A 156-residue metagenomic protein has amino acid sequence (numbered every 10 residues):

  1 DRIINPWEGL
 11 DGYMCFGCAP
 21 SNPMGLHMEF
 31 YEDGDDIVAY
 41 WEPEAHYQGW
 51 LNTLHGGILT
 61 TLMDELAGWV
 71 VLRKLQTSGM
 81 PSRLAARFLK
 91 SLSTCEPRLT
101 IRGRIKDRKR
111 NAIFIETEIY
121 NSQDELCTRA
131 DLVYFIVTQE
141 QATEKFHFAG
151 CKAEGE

Functional and structural regions predicted by a protein language model:
D1-A45, C151, E156: Non-catalytic linker/capping segments at the edges of enzyme domains
D1-P6, S93-C95, K106-E156: HotDog/MaoC-like acyl-thioester-processing domains
L26, M80-S82, L99, I113 (+1 more regions): Hydrophobic core residues within well-ordered beta-strands of beta-rich domains
V38-L62: A conserved, well-ordered hydrophobic junction motif at loop->secondary-structure transitions
A39, L84-F88, G103, T117 (+1 more regions): A structural signal for short, well-ordered beta-strand segments
A45, I105-K106: A short interface-forming secondary-structure element
L66-T100, I105: Hydrophobic beta-strand-centered segment that forms part of the acyl-chain substrate-binding groove
